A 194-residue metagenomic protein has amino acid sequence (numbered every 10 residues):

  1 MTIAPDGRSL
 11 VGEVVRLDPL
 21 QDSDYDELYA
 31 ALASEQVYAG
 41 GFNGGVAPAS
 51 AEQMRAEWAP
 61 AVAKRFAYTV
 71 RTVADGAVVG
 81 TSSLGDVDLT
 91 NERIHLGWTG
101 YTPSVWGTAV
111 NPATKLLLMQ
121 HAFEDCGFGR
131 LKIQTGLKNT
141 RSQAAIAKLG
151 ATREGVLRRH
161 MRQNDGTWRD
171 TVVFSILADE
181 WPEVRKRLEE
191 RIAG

Functional and structural regions predicted by a protein language model:
M1-V110, H121-D125, T167-G194: GNAT-family acyltransferases
E124-Q134: Conserved GNAT acetyl-CoA-binding A-motif
I133-Q143: Conserved beta-strand-loop-alpha-helix junction that forms the acyl-donor binding cleft
Q134, T152-D165: Conserved catalytic-core motifs of GNAT/GCN5-like acyltransferases
S142, D165-G166: Short Asp/Glu-rich motifs
